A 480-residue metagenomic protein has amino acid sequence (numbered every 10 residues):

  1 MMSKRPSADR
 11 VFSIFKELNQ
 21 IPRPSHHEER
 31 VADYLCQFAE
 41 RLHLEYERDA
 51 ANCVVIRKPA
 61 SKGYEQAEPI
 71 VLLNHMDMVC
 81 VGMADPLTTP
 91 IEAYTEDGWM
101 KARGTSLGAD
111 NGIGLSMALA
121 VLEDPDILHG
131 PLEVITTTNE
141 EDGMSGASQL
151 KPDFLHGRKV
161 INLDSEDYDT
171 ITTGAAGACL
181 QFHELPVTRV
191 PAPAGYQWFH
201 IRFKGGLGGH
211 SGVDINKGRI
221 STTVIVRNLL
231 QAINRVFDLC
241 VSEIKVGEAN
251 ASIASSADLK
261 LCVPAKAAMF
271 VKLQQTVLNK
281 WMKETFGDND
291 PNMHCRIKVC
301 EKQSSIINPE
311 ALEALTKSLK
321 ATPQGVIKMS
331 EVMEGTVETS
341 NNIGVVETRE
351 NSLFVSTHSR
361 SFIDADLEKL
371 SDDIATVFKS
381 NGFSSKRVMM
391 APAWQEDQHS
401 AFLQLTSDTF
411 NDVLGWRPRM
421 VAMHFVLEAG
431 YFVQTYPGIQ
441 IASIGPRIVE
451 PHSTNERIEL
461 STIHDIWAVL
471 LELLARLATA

Functional and structural regions predicted by a protein language model:
M2-W99: Acidic/His- and Gly-rich active-site-bordering loop/insert found across diverse amide/peptide-bond hydrolases
V11, E331-E334, E338-L353, H358 (+1 more regions): Zn-dependent metallopeptidase/amidohydrolase metal-coordination segment
Y64-R158, G195, P323, M329-S330 (+2 more regions): Active-site metal-coordination/substrate-binding segment of hydrolases, especially metallo-dependent peptidases
M76-M78, I135-G143, D164-Y168, L207 (+1 more regions): Acidic, glycine-rich active-site loops and adjacent beta-strand->loop/helix elements that engage anionic groups
E96-K101, T105, E140-D142, S148-R360: Midchain, well-structured core segments that form catalytic/ion-binding scaffolds
D214, S221-V224, N228-K245, V388 (+1 more regions): Active-site-adjacent substrate-binding region of metalloamidase/peptidase-like peptide-processing proteins
R219-V236, V263-A267, V271, E313-K320 (+4 more regions): His/Asp/Glu-rich mid-to-C-terminal helical/loop segments that flank catalytic regions of hydrolases
T336-F425: Substrate-recognition/cap regions that form aromatic- and gly/pro-loop-enriched pockets for small-molecule ligands
